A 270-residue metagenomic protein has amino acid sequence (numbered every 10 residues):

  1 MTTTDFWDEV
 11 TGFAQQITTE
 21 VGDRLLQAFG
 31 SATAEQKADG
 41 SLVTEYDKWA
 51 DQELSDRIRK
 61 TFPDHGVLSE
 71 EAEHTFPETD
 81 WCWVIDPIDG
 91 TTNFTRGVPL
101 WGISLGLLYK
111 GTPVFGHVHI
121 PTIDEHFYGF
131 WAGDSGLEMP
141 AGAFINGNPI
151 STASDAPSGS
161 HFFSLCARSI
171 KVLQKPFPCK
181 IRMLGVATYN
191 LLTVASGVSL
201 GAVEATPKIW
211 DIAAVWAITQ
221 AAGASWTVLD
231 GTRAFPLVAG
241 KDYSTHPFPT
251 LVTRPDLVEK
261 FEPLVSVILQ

Functional and structural regions predicted by a protein language model:
M1-I88, Q270: N-terminal subdomain of lithium-sensitive/metallo-dependent phosphomonoesterases centered on the IMPase/IPPase/PAP
M1-T11, Q16, L192-Q270: Oxyanion/phosphate-interacting regions
K48, Q52, E71, P87-G90 (+4 more regions): Generic detector of well-ordered alpha-helical packing
K60, L68, T75-G133, Q220: Active-site-adjacent structural elements in enzyme catalytic cores
S69-E71, G185, D230: Short loop/edge segments at beta-strand edges and connector loops that shape dinucleotide/nucleotide cofactor-binding
G106-L192, K241-Q270: Acidic beta-strand-loop-alpha-helix segment within the catalytic core of divalent metal-dependent phosphate-processing
